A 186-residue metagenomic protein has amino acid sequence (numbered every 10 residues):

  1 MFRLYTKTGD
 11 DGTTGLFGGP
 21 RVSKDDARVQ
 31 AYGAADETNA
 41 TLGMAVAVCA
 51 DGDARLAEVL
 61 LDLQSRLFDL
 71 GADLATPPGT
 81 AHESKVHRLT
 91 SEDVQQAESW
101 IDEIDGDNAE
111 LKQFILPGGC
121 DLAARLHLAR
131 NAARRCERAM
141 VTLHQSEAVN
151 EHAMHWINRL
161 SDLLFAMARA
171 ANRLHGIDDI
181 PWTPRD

Functional and structural regions predicted by a protein language model:
M1-D186: Phosphate/pyrophosphate-binding loop motifs in nucleotide- or prenyl diphosphate-using proteins
